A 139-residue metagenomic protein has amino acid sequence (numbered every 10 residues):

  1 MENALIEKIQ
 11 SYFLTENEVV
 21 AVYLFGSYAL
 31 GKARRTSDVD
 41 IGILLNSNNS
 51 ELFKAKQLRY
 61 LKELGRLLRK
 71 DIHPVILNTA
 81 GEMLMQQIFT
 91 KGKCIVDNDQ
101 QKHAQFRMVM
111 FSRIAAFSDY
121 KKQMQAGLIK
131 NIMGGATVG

Functional and structural regions predicted by a protein language model:
M1-A21, A29-G31, R35, N48-G139: Catalytic core of pol beta-like nucleotidyltransferases
S37-V39: Short, conserved active-site loops that position catalytic residues or coordinate cofactors/metal ions across diverse
G42-N46: Short hydrophobic/aromatic beta-strand micro-patches that form the beta-sheet surface supporting nucleotide- or nucleic
